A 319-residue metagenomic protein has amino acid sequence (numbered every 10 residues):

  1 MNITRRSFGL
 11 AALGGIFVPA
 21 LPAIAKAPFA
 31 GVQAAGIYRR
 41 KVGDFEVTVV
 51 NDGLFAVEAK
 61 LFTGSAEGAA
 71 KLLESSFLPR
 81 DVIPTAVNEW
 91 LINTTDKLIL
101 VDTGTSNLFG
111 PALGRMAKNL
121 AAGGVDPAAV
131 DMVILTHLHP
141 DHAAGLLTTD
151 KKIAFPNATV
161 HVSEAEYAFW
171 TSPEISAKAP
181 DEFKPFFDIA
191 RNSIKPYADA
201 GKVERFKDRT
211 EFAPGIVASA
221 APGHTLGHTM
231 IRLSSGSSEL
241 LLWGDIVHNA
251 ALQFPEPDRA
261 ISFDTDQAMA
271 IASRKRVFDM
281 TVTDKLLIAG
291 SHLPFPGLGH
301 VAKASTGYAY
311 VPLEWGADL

Functional and structural regions predicted by a protein language model:
N2-I3, S7-K26: N-terminal export signals
N2-T4, G236-L319: Cap/insert and terminal regions of metallo-dependent hydrolase folds
K26, A121, E164-A220, A272-R276 (+1 more regions): Metallo-beta-lactamase
Q33-G123, M230-V247: Conserved beta-strand hairpin/beta-sheet module of binuclear metal-dependent hydrolase folds, prominently
D44, I92, D102, H137 (+5 more regions): Divalent metal-coordination and catalytic microenvironments
D52-G53, T103-S106, L138, A165-E166 (+3 more regions): Active-site metal-binding loops of divalent metal-dependent hydrolases
E89, G110-H161: Active-site metal-binding motif and surrounding structural segment of the metallo-beta-lactamase
V133-A143, A221-H228, G290-F295: Histidine-centered catalytic micro-motifs
